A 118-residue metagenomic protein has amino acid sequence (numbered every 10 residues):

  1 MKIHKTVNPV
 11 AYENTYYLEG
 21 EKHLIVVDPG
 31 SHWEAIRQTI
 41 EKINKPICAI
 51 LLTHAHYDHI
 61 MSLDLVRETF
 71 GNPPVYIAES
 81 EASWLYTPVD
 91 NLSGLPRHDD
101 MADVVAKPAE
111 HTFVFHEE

Functional and structural regions predicted by a protein language model:
M1-K42: Conserved beta-strand hairpin/beta-sheet module of binuclear metal-dependent hydrolase folds, prominently
Y12, H32-A35, T39-E118: Active-site HxH/HxHxD metal-binding segment of metal-dependent hydrolases
